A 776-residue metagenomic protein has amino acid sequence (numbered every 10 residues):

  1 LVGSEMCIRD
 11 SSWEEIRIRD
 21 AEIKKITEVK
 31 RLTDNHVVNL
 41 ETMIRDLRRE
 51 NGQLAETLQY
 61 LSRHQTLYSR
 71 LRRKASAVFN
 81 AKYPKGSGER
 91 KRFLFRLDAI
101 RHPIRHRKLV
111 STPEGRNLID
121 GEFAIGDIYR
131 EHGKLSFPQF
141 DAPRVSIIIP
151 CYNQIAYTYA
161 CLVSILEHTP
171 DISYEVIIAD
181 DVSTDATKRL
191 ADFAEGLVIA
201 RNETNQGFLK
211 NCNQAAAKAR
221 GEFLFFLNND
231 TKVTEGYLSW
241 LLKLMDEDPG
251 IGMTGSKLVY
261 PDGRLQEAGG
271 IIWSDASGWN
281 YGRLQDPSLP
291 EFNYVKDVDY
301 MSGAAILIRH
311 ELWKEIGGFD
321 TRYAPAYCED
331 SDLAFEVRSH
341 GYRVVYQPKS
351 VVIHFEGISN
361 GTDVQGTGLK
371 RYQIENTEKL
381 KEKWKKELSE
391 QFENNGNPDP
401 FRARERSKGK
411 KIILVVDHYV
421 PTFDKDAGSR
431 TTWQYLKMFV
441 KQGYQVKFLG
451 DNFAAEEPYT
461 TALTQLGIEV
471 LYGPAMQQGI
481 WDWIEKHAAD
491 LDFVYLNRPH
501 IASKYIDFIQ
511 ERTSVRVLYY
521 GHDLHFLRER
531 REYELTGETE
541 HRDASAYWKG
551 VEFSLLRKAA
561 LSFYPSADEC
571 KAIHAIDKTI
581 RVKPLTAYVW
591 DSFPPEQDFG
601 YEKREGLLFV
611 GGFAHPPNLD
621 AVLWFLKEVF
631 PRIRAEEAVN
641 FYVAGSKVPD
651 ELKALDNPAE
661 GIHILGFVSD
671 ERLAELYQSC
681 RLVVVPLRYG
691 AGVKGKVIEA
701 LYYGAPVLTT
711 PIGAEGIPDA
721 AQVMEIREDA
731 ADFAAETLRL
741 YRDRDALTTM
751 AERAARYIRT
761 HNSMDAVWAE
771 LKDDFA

Functional and structural regions predicted by a protein language model:
S4-E5, R9-Y129, S136-D141: Boundary detector for helix-to-coil junctions that initiate low-complexity/charged tails
V163-S173: Short, acidic, metal-binding catalytic loop of nucleotide-sugar glycosyltransferases
I178-R189, T204: A conserved acidic beta->alpha catalytic loop
N202-A219, N229, E235, W240: Glycine-rich, basic loop-to-helix element that forms the pyrophosphate-binding segment of sugar-nucleotide handling
L224: Short aromatic/hydrophobic "clamp" motif used to bind/position activated sugar donors
T231-W273: Conserved donor NDP-sugar-binding/catalytic core segment of glycosyltransferases
S274-D299, K314: Short, flexible, basic/aromatic active-site loop/helix in glycosyltransferases
D424, G428-K437, F448, E538 (+5 more regions): Conserved catalytic-core segment of nucleotide-activated headgroup transferases in glycan assembly
